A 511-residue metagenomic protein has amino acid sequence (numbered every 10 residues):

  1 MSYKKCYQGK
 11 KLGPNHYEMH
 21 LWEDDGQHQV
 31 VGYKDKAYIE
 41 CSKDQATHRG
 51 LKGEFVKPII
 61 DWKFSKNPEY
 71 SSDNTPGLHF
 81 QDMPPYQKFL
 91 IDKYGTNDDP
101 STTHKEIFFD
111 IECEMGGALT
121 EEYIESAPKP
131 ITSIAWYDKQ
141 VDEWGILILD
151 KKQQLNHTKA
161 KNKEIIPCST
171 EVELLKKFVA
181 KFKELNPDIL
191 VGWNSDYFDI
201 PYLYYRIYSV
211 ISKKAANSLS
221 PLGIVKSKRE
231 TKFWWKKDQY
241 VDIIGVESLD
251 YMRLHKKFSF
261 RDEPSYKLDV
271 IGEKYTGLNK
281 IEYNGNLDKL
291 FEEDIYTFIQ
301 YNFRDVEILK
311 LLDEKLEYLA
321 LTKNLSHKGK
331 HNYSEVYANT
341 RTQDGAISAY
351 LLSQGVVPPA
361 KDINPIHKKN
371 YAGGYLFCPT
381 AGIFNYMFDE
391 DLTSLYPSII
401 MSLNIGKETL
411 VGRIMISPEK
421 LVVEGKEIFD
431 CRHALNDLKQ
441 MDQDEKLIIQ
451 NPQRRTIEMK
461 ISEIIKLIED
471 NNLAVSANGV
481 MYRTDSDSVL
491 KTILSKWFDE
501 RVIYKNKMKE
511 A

Functional and structural regions predicted by a protein language model:
M1-P84, S209-V210, K214-D242, G277-E282 (+8 more regions): Non-catalytic nucleic-acid-binding interfaces of large nucleic-acid enzymes and RNP effectors
Y3-H48, K52, M83, F89 (+1 more regions): Conserved RNase H-like, two-metal-ion catalytic cores of nucleic-acid enzymes
D92, D98-A118, K213, L219 (+3 more regions): Extended, Lys/Arg-enriched charged tracts that mediate electrostatic binding to polyanionic substrates
G116-L119, W144-I146, I200-P201, K257-S259 (+6 more regions): Short helix/loop capping segments that flank catalytic or ligand/cofactor-binding pockets
K152-E263: Conserved DEDDh/DEDDy metal-dependent 3′-5′ exonuclease domain
E184-D199, L203, V246-Q343: Acidic, Mg2+-coordinating catalytic module of metal-dependent nucleases/exonucleases that use a two-metal-ion mechanism
D288-K420, E424-E427, M508-A511: Common nucleic-acid-contacting/processivity interface regions adjacent to the catalytic cores of nucleic-acid enzymes
L392-A511: Helical catalytic core of nucleic-acid polymerases
